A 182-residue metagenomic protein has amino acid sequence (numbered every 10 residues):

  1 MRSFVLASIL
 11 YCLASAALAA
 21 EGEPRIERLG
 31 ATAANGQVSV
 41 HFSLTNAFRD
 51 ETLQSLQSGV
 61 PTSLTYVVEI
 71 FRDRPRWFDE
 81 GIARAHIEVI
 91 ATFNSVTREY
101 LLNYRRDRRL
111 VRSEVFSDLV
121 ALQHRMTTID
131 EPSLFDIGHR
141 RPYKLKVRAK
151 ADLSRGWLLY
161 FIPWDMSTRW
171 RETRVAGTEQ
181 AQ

Functional and structural regions predicted by a protein language model:
M1-F4: Positively charged n-region of N-terminal signal peptides that target proteins for export
A14-A17: N-terminal signal peptide c-region/cleavage motif recognized by signal peptidases
A19-T62: N-terminal onset of structured domains
P24-G30, D50, H86-E88, T128-S133: Short structured motifs
V40-L44, S95, L102-D107, E114-F135: A beta-strand/beta-hairpin structural motif
L44, I70, A149-A151: Hydrophobic beta-strand positions in extracellular immunoglobulin-like domains
T52-F116: Structured domain cores in non-transmembrane regions
E131-Q182: Glycine-rich, aromatic-bearing surface loops/beta-hairpins
